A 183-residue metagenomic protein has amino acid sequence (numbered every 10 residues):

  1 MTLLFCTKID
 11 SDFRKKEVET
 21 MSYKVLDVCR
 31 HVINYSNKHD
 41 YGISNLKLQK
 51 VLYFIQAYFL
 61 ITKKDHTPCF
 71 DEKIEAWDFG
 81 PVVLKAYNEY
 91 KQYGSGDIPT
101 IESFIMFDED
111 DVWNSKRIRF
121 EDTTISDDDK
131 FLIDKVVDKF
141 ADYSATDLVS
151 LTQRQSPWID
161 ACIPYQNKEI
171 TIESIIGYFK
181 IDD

Functional and structural regions predicted by a protein language model:
M1-D183: Domain-edge interaction signal
